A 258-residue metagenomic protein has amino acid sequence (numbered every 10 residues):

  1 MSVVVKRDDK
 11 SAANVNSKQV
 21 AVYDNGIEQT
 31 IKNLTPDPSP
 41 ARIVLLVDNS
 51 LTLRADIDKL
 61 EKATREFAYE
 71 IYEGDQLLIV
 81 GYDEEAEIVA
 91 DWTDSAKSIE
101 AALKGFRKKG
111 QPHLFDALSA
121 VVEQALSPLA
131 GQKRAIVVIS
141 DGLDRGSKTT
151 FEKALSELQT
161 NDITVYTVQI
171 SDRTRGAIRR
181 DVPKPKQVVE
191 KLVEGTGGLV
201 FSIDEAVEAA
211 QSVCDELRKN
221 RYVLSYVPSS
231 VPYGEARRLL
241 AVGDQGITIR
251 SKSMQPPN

Functional and structural regions predicted by a protein language model:
M1-N258: Scaffold/interface architecture of coatomer-like assemblies
